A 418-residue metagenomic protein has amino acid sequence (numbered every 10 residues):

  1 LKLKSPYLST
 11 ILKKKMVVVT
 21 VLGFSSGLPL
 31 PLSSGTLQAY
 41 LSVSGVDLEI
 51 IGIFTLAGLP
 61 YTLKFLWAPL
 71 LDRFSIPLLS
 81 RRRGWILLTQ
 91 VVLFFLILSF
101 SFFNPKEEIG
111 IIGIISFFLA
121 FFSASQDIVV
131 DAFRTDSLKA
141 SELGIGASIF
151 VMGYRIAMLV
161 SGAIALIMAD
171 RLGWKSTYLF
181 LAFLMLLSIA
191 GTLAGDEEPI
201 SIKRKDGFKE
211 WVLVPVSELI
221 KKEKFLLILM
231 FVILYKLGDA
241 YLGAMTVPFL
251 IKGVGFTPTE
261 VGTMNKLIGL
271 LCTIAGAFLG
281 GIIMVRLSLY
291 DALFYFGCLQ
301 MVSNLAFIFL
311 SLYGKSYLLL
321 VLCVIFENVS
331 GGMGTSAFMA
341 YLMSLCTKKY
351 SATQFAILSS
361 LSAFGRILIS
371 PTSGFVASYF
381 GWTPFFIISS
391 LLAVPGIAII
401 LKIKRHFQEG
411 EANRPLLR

Functional and structural regions predicted by a protein language model:
K2-L12, E197-L229: Juxtamembrane intracellular "pre-TM" segments in multi-pass secondary transporters
P29, G35-I50, A244-G262: Short amphipathic helix-loop junctions that connect adjacent transmembrane helices in Major Facilitator Superfamily/SLC
Y61-K64, G144-A163, A169, S359-I369: Glycine-rich segments within core transmembrane alpha-helices of 12-TM secondary carriers
L63-S80, A275-A292, A377-S378: Helix-to-loop junctions at the C-terminal end of transmembrane segments in multipass secondary transporters
I86-K106, C298-K315: C-terminal ends and interior cores of transmembrane alpha-helices in multi-pass membrane transporters/permeases
L88-F94, S176-A194, P384-K402: Symmetry-related core transmembrane helices of the 12-TM Major Facilitator Superfamily/SLC fold
A124-L138, M333-T347: Intracellular juxtamembrane helix-capping segments at the cytosolic ends of symmetry-related transmembrane helices
D291-F338: C-terminal transmembrane helical hairpin of 12-TM major facilitator-type secondary transporters
